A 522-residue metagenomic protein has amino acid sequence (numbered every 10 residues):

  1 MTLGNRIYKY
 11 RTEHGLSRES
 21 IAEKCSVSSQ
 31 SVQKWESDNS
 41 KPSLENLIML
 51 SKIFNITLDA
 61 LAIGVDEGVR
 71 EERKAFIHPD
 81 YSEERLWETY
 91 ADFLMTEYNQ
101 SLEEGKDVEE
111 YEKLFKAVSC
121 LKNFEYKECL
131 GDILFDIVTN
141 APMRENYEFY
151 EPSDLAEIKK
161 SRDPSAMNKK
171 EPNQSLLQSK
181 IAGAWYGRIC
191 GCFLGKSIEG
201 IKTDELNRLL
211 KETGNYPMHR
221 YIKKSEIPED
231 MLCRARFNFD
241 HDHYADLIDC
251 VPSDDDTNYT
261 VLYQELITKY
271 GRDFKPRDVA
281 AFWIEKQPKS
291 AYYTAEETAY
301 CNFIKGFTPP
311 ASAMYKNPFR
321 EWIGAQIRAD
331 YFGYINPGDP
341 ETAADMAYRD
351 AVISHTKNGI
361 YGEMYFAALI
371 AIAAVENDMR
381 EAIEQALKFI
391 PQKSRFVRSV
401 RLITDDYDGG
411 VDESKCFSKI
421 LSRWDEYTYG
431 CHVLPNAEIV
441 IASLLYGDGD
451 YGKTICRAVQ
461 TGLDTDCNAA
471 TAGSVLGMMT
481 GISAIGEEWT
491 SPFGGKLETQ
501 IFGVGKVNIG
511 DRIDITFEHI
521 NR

Functional and structural regions predicted by a protein language model:
M1-E13: A short, Lys/Arg-rich alpha-helix, primarily the initiator
G15-K34: Short alpha-helical DNA-recognition segment
E45-A60: DNA major-groove recognition helix of helix-turn-helix/homeodomain DNA-binding modules
I63-E72: Short, charged recognition helix plus adjacent turn of helix-turn-helix-like nucleic-acid-binding domains
K160-Q174, E297-I323, A329-A343, A347-I353 (+2 more regions): Accessory "access/gating" subregions that flank catalytic or transport cores
D163-C190, L194-D255: An N-terminal structural lobe/cap that precedes and organizes the functional/catalytic core across diverse proteins
C190-K196, I201-P217, H355-A371, V440-R512: Catalytic phosphate/nucleotide-handling subdomain of diverse soluble enzymes
